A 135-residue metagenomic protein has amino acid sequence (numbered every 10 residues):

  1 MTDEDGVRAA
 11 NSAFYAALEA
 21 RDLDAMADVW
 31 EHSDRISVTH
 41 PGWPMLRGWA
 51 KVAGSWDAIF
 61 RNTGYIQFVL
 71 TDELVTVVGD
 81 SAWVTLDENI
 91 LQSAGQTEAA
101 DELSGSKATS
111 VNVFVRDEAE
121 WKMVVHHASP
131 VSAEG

Functional and structural regions predicted by a protein language model:
M1-A25, E31, R35-G135: A beta-strand edge to alpha-helix "cap/lid" segment located at domain peripheries
